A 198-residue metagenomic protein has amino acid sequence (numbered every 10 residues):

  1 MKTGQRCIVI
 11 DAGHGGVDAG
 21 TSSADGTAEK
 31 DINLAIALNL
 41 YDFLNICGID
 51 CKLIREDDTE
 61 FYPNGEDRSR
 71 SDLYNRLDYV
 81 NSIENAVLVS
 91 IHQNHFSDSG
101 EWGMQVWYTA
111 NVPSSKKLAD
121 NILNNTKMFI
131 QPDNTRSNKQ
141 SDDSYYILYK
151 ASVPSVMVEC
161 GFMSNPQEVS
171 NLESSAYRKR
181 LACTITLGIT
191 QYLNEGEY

Functional and structural regions predicted by a protein language model:
M1-I8, G16, T21-D25, D42 (+7 more regions): Extracellular cell-wall/glycan-interacting regions and their flexible linkers
M1-L118: Catalytic-core regions of hydrolytic enzymes
D18, S69, W102, N134 (+2 more regions): Glycine-rich, flexible loop/turn motifs
E29-D31, W107-N111, N124-M128, S175-K179: Short, low-complexity, polar/charged sequence segments that are solvent-exposed and flexible
N75, N124, S170: Charged/polar, solvent-exposed surface patches and flexible loops
D78, I83, S90, S97 (+1 more regions): Active-site-adjacent mobile loop/cap segments within catalytic or ligand-binding domains
S114-S141: Active-site-adjacent substrate-binding region of metalloamidase/peptidase-like peptide-processing proteins
